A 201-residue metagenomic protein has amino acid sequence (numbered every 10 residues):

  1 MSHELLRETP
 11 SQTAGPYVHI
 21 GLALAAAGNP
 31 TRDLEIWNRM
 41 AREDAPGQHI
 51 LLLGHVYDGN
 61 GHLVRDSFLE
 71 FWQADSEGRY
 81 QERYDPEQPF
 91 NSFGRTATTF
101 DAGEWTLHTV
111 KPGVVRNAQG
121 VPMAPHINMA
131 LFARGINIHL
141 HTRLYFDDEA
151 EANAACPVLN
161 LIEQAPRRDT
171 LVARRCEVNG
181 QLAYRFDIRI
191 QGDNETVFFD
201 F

Functional and structural regions predicted by a protein language model:
M1-F201: Beta-strand-dominated extracellular/periplasmic modules and repeats in secreted or surface-exposed proteins
